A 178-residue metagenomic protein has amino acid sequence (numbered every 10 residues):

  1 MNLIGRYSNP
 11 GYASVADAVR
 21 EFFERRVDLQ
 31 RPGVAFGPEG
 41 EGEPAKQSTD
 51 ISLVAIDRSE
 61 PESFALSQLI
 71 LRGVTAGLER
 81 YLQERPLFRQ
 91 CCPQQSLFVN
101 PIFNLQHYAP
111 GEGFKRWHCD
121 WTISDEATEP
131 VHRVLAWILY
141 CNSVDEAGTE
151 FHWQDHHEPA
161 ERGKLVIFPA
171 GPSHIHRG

Functional and structural regions predicted by a protein language model:
M1-L165, S173-G178: Fe(II)/2-oxoglutarate oxygenase catalytic core
